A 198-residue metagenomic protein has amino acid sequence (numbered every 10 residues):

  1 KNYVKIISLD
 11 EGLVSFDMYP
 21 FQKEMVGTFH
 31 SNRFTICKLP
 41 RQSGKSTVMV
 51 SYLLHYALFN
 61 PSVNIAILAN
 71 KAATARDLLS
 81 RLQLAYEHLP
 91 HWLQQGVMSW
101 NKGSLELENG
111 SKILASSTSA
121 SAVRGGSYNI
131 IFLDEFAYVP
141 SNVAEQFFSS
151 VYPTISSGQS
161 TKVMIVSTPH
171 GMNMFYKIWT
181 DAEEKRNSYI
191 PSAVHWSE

Functional and structural regions predicted by a protein language model:
K1-E198: Short, flexible loop motifs at catalytic/binding sites
